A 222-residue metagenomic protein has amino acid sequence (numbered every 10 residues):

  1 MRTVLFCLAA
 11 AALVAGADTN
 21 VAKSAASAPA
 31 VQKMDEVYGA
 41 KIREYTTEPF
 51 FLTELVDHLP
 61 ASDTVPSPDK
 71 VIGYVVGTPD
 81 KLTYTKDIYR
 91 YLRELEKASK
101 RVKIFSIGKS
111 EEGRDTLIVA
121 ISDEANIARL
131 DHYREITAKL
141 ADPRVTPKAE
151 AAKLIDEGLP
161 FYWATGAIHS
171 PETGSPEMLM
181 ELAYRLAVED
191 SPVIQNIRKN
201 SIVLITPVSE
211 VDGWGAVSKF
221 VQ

Functional and structural regions predicted by a protein language model:
R2-L13: Bacterial N-terminal signal peptides
D18-L82, R90: N-terminal pre-domain segments of enzymes
Y45, Y84, G113, A167 (+1 more regions): Divalent metal-coordination and catalytic microenvironments
T46-P49, T53, E96-S99, L186-D190: Sec/Tat-exported extracytoplasmic proteins
T53-H58, R101-G108, P192-I197: Surface-exposed patches in mature extracellular/periplasmic domains of secreted proteins
V75, A152, P160-G166: An acidic-aromatic substrate-binding cleft motif
T78-N126, D131: A non-catalytic alpha/beta surface segment that caps or lines the substrate-entry region of metallo-dependent hydrolase
G108-E112, T116-L159, T173-R185, Q195-Q222: Surface-exposed loop and adjacent secondary-structure segments within mature catalytic domains
